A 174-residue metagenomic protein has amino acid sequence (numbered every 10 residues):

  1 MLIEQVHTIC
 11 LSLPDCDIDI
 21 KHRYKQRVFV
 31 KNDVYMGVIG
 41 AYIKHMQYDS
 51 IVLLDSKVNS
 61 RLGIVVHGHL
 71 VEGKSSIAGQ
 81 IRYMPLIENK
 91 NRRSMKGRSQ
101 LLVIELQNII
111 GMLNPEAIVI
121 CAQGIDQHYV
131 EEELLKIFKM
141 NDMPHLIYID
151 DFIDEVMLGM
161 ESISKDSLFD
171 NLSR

Functional and structural regions predicted by a protein language model:
M1-Q26, E88-R174: ATP-binding/phosphotransfer module of carbohydrate and carboxylate kinases, centering on a glycine-rich
L11-D19, R23, F29-G111: Glycine/GP-enriched mid-protein hinge/lid loop-to-helix segment characteristic of carbohydrate kinases
